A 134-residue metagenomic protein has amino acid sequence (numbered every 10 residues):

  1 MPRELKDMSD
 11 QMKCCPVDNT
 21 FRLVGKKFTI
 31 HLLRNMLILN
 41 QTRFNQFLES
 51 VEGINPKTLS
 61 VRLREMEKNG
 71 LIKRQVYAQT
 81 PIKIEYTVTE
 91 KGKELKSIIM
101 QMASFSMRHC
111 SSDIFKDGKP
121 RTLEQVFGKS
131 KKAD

Functional and structural regions predicted by a protein language model:
M1-C14, K68, K73, E90-D134: C-terminal regulatory/oligomerization modules of transcriptional regulators
C15-T58, E85: N-terminal helix-turn-helix DNA-binding core of bacterial DNA-binding proteins
P16, V61, R74: Short Gly/charged-rich anion-binding patches and loops
L39, T80, E94: Glycine-/small-residue-rich active-site loops that bind phosphorylated ligands and cofactors
L59, L63-M66: Basic amphipathic alpha-helical segments that dock to polyanions
E67-T87: Beta-hairpin "wing" of winged helix-turn-helix
